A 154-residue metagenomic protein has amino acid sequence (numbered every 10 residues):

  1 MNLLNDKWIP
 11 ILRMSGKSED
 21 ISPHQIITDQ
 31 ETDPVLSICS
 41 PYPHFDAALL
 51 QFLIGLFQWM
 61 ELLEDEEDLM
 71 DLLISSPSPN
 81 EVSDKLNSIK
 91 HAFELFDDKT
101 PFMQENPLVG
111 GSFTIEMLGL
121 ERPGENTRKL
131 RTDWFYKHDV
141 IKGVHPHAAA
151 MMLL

Functional and structural regions predicted by a protein language model:
M1-Y136, V140-L154: Conserved small-residue
